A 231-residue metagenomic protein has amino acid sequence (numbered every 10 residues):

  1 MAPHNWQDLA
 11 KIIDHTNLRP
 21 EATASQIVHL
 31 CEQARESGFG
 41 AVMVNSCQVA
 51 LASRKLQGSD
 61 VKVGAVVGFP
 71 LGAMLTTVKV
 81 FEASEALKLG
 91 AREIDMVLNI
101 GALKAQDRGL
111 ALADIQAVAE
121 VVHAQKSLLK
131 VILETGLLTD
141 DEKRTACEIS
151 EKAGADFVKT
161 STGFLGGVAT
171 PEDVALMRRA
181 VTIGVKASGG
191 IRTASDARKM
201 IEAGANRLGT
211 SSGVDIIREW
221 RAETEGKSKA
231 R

Functional and structural regions predicted by a protein language model:
A2-S37, A41, C47-R54, G58-F69 (+2 more regions): Alpha/beta enzyme core
